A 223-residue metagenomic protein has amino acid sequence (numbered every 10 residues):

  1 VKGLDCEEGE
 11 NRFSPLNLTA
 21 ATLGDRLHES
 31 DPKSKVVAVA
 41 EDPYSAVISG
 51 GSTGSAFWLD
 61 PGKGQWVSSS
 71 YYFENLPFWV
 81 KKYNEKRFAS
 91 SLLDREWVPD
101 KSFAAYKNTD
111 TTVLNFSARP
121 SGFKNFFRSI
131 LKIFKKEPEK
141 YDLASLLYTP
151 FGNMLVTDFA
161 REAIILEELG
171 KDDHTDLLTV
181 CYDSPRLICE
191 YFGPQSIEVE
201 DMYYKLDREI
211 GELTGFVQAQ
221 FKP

Functional and structural regions predicted by a protein language model:
V1-H174, D183-E190: His/Asp/Glu-rich, glycine-adjacent segments that coordinate divalent cations and/or stabilize oxyanion chemistry on
E162, V199-D201, G215: A cross-kingdom marker for long, charged
C181-D183, Q195: Mobile, glycine-rich extracellular loop/lid and propeptide segments that shape or gate substrate/ligand access
P194-D207: Active-site-proximal segments of metal-dependent phosphoesterases and phosphodiesterases across multiple
K205-P223: Metal-dependent active-site segment of extracytoplasmic phospho-/sulfohydrolases and closely related
